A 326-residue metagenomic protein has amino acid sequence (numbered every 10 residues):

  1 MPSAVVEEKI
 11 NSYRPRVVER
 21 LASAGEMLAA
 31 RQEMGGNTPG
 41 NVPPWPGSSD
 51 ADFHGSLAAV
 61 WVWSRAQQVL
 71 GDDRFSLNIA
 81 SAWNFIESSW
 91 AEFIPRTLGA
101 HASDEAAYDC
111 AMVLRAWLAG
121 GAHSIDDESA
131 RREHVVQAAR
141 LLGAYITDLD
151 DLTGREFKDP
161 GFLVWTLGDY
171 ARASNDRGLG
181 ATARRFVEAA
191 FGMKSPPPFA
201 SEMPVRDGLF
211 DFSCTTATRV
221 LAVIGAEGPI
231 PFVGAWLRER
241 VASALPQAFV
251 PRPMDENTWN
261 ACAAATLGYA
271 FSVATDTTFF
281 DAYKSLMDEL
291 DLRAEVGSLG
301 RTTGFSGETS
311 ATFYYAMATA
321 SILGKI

Functional and structural regions predicted by a protein language model:
M1-M27, G47, R65, V69 (+11 more regions): Terminal, non-catalytic domain-edge segments
L21-D50, N84-A106, H134-G161, L179 (+3 more regions): Glycine- and aromatic-rich loop/turn segments at beta-sheet edges
S48-V69, D109-A119: Non-membrane alpha-helical segments in proteins
S56, S76, C110, P160 (+4 more regions): Residue-level detector of extended alpha-helical repeat arrays and alpha-solenoid scaffolds
S76, A80, A181-R184, K284: Short, charged, amphipathic alpha-helical segments
M112-S129, V136, D150-G154, K158-R172 (+1 more regions): The feature captures the catalytic groove of carbohydrate-active enzymes
